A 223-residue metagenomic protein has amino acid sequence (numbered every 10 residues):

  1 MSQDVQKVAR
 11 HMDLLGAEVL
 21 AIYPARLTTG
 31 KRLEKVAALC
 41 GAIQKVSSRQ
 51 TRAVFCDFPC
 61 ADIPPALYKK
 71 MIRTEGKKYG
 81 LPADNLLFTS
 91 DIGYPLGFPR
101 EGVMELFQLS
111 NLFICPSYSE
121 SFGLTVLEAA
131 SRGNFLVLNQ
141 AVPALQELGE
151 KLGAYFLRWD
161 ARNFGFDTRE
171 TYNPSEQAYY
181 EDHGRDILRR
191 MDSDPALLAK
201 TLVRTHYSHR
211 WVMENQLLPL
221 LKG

Functional and structural regions predicted by a protein language model:
M1-D13: A short helix/loop element that forms part of the nucleotide-sugar donor recognition site in Leloir-type
D13-K31, A37-C40, A53-D57: Conserved donor-binding/catalytic core segment of Leloir-type glycosyltransferases
A66-E105: Nucleotide-activated donor-binding/catalytic signature segment of Leloir-type glycosyltransferases, i.e., the conserved
M104, F122, L127-S131, L145-Q146: Short alpha-helical segment that forms part of, or immediately flanks, the ligand-binding pocket in carbohydrate-active
N111, G133-N134: A short alpha->beta transition loop at the rim of the catalytic pocket in nucleotide-sugar-dependent
Y118: Aromatic "clamp/platform" in nucleotide-sugar-dependent glycosyltransferases that forms part of the donor/acceptor
F135-N139, A144-G149, L157: Short hydrophobic beta-strand element within catalytic cores of glycosyltransferases and related nucleotide-activated
E170-L221: A charged, aromatic-enriched C-terminal amphipathic alpha-helix characteristic of glycosyltransferases across folds
